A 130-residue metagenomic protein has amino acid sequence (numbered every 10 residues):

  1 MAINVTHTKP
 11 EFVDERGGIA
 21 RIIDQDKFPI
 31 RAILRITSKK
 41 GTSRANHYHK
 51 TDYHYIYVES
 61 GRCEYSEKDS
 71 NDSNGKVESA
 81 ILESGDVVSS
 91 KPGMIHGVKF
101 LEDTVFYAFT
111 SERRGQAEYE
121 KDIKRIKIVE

Functional and structural regions predicted by a protein language model:
M1-I30, A80: A short, N-terminal "cap"/entry segment at the start of jelly-roll beta-barrel domains of the cupin/DSBH fold
I3-N4, L101-E130: Double-stranded beta-helix
L34-T51: Conserved short histidine dyad/triad with adjacent acidic residue
S38-G41, S84-G85, K91-G93, D103: Tight coil/turn sites that cap or link beta-strands
A45-N46, Y65-S66, S90, I95-L101 (+1 more regions): Short beta-strand His + acidic residue motifs that chelate non-heme Fe in jelly-roll/DSBH and cupin folds
H47, Y53-V58, A80, V88 (+1 more regions): His/acidic/aromatic-lined binding-pocket segments of jelly-roll/cupin-type domains and related regulatory beta-sandwich
T51-S70: Glycine- and acidic-residue-biased ligand/ion/polar-headgroup-sensing regions
S70-P92: Short acidic-glycine-tyrosine-enriched beta hairpin
